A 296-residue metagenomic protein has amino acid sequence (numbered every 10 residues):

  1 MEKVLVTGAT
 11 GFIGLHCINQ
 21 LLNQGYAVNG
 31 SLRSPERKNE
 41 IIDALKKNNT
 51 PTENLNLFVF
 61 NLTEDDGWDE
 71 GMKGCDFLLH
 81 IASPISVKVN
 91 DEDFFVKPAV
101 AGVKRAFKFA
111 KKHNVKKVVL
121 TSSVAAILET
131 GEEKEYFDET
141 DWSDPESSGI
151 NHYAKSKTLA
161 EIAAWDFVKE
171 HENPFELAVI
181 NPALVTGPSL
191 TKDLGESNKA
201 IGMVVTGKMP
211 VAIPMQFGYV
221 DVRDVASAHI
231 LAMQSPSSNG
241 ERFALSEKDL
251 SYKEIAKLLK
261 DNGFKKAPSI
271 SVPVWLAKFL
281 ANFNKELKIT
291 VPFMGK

Functional and structural regions predicted by a protein language model:
V4-Y26, S31: N-terminal Rossmann NAD(P)H-binding glycine-rich loop of SDR-like oxidoreductase domains
P35-R37, K46-A101: NAD(P)H-binding glycine-rich loop region in Rossmannoid oxidoreductase-like domains and their noncatalytic homologs
V89-Y153: Conserved Rossmann-fold NAD(P)-dependent oxidoreductase catalytic core, especially the SDR/UDP-sugar
S148-L177: Active-site Tyr-X1-5-Lys
H171-F175, G187-A200, A232-F243: Glycine/proline-rich active-site loop of Rossmann-fold NAD(P)-dependent oxidoreductases
I201-P210, M215-F243, K248: Alpha-helical substrate-binding/gating segment
A228-T290: Mid/C-terminal beta-alpha module of Rossmann-like enzyme folds, strongest in SDR-family dehydrogenases/epimerases
